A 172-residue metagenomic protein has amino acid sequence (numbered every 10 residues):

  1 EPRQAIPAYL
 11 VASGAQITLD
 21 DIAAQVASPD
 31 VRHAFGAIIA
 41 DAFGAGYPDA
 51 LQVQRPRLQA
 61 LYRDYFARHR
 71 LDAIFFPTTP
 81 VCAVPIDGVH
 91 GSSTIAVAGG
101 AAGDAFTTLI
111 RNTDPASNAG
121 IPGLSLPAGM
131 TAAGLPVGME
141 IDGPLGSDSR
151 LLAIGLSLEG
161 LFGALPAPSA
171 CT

Functional and structural regions predicted by a protein language model:
E1-T108, N118, G160-T172: Amidase signature
A8, A105, N112, S117-T172: Structural helix-boundary/capping segments
